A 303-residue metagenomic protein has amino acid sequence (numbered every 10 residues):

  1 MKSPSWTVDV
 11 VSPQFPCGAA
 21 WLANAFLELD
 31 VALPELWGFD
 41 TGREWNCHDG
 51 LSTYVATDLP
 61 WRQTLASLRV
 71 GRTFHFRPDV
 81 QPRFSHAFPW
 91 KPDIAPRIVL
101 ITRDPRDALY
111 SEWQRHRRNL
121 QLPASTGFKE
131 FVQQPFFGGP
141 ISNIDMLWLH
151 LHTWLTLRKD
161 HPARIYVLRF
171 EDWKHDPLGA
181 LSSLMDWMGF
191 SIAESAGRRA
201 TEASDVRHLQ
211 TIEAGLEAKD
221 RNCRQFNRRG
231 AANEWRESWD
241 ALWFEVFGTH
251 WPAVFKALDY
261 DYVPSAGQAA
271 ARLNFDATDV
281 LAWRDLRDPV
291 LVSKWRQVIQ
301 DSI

Functional and structural regions predicted by a protein language model:
M1-V167, G230-E234, S238-S302: PAPS-dependent sulfotransferase catalytic domain
P13-Q14, D172, R199-A200: Glycine-rich loop motifs involved in handling phospho/adenylate chemistry
G18-A32, V167-I192, H208, C223-F226 (+1 more regions): PAPS/PAP-binding and catalytic site of the sulfotransferase fold
E35-W37, G189-A200, L209, A257 (+1 more regions): Short, surface-exposed acidic
F88, D104, E171, A203-V206: Short, solvent-exposed coil/turn elements at secondary-structure transition points
Y110-Q114, L120-L122, A180-L181, L209-G215: Short aromatic-enriched loop/helix-cap "lid" or pocket-rim segments at secondary-structure transitions that line
F128, Q134, P177, I192 (+2 more regions): Acidic, glycine-rich loop-and-strand cores that form catalytic or ligand-binding grooves in diverse globular domains
E202-C223: Short acidic/His-enriched helical or mixed secondary-structure segments at domain edges of catalytic enzymes and some
